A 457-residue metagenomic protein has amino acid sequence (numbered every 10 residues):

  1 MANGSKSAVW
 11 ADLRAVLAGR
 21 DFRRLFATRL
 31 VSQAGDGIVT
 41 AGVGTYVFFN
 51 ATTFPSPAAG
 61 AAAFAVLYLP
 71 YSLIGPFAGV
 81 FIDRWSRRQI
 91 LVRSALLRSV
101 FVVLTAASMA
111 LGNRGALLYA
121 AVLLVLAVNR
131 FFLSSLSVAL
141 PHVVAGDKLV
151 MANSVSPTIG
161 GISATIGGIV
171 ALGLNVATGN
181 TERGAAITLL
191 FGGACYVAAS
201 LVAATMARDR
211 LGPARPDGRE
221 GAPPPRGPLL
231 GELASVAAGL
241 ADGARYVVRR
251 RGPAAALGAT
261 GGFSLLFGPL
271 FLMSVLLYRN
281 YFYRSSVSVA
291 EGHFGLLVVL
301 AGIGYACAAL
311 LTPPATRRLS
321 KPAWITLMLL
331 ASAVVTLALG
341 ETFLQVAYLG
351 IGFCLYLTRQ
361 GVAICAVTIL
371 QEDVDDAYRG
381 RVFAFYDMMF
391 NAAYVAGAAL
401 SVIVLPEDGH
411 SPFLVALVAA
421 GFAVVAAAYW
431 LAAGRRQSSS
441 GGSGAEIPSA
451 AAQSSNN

Functional and structural regions predicted by a protein language model:
A2-R23, D209-G258: Juxtamembrane intracellular "pre-TM" segments in multi-pass secondary transporters
A11, D21-R29, G60, L91 (+6 more regions): Hydrophobic alpha-helix/TM-entry signal in multi-pass membrane transporters
R24-T40, V66-F101, L117-T178, A255 (+4 more regions): Substrate-agnostic recognition of the 12-TM MFS/MFS-like secondary transporter fold
F26, L30-T45, T178-I187, G239-A309 (+1 more regions): A single, central transmembrane helix in multi-pass transporters
G42-A51, A106-L111, I166-L190, L276 (+2 more regions): Transmembrane alpha-helix termini and helix-breaking/packing motifs in multi-pass membrane transporters
G42-Y71: Extracellular/periplasmic helix-loop-helix junction of adjacent transmembrane segments in MFS-like secondary
A61, V66, L73-F77, R84 (+7 more regions): C-terminal transmembrane bundle of multi-pass solute transporters/carriers
V138, H142-V143, G192-L229, W430-E446: Helix-loop junctions on the cytosolic side of multi-pass membrane transporters, especially the intracellular loop
